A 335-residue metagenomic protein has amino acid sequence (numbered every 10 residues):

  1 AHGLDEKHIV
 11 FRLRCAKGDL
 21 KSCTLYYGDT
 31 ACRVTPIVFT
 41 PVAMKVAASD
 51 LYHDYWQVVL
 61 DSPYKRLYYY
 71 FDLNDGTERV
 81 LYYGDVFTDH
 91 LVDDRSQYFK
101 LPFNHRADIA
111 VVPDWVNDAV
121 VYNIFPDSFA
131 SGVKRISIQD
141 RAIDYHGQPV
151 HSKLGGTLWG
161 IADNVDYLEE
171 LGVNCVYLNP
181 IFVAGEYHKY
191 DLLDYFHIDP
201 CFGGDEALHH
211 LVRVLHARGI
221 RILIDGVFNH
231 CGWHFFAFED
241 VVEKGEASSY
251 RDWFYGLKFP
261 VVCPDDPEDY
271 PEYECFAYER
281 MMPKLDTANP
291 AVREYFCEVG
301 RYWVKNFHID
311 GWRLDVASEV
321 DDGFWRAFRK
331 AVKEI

Functional and structural regions predicted by a protein language model:
A1-D19, H90-V112: Non-catalytic, glycine-rich low-complexity segments
K17-Y64, N74-T88: Aromatic- and glycine-rich beta-strand/loop motifs that create alpha-glucan
K65-Y69: Exposed beta-strand face motif in extracellular beta-rich ectodomains
Y98-I136: Compositionally biased low-complexity segments at domain edges in trafficked proteins and select soluble regulators
A119, F125-N174, I181-R301, K305-N306 (+1 more regions): Substrate-binding/active-site clefts of carbohydrate-active enzymes
C201-F202, A317-G323: Acidic-and-aromatic substrate-binding clefts and catalytic sites of carbohydrate-active enzymes
L223, G311-A317: Short catalytic-loop micro-motif centered on adjacent basic/acidic residues
